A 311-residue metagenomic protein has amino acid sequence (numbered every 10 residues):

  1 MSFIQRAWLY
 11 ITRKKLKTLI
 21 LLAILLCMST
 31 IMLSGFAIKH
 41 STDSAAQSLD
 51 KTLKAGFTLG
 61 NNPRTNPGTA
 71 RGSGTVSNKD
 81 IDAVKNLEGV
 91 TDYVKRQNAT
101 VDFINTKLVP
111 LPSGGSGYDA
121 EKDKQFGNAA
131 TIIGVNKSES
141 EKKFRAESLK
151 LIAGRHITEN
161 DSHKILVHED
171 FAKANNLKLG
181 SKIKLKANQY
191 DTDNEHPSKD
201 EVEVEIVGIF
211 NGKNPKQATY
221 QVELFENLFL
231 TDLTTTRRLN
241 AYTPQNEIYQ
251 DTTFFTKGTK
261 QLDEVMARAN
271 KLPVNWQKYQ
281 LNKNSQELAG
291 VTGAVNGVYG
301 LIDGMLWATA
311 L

Functional and structural regions predicted by a protein language model:
M1-L33, D43, S48: N-terminal Sec/SRP start-transfer signal
I31-K39, W307, L311: Alpha-helical transmembrane segments
H40, S44, E88-T91: Short terminal (N- or C-terminal) low-complexity/amphipathic segments
T42-L49, Q261-A310: Peri-transmembrane interface segments
T52-V94, N98-Q286: Basic-flanked hydrophobic alpha-helices used for secretion and membrane insertion
